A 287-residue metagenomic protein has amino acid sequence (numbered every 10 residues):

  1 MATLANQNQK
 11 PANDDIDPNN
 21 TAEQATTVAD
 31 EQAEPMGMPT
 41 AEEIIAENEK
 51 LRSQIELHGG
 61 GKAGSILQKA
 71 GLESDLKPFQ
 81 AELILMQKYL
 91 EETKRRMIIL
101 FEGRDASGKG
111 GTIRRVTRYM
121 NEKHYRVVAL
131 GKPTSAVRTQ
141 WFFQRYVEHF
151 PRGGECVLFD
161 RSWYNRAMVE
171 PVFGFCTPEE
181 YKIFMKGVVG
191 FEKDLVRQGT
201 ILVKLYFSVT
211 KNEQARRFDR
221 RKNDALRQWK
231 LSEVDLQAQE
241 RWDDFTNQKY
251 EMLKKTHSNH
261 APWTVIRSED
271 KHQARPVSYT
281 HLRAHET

Functional and structural regions predicted by a protein language model:
A25-D75: Charged, amphipathic alpha-helical linker segments immediately N-terminal to NTP-binding catalytic cores
I84-L90: Pre-Walker A adenine-sensing motif
I98-E102, T200-E213, E233-Q237, S258-A274: Phosphate-binding beta-loop-alpha motif at adenosine-nucleotide cofactor sites
F101-V116: Glycine-rich phosphate-binding P-loop
H124-P133: Short beta-strand-centered segment that lines the nucleotide-binding/catalytic pocket of NTP-utilizing
V137-E180: Conserved nucleotide-sensing/catalytic segment adjacent to the nucleotide-binding pocket in NTP-handling enzymes
V169-G187, L195-N247: A glycine- and Lys/Arg-enriched "phosphate-lid" helix/loop adjacent to the NTP-binding pocket of small-molecule kinases
T280-T287: Conserved small/polar residues in nucleotide/adenosyl-binding loops
